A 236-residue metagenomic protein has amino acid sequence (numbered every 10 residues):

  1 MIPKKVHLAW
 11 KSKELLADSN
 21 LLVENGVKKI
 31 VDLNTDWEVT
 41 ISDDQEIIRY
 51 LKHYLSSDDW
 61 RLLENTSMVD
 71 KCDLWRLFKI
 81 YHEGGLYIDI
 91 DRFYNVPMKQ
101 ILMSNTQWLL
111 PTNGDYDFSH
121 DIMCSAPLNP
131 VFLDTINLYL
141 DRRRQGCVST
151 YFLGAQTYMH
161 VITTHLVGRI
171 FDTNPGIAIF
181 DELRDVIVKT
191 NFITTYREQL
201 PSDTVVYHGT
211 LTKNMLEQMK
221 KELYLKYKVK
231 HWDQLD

Functional and structural regions predicted by a protein language model:
M1-C72, I88-D236: Glycosyltransferase-associated regions of secretory-pathway enzymes, highlighting luminal stem/catalytic domains
D73-G85: Small-residue hinge/turn detector
